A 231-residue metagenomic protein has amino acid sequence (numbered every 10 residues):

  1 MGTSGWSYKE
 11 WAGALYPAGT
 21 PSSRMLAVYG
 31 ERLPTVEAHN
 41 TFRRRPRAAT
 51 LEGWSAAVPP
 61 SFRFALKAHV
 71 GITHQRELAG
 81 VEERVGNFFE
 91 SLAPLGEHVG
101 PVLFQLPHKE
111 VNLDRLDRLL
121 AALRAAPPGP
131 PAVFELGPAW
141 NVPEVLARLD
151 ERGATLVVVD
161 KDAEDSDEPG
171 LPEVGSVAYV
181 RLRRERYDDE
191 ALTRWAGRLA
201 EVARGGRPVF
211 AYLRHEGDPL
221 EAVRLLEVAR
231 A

Functional and structural regions predicted by a protein language model:
G2-A231: Residues lining hydrophobic/aromatic ligand-binding pockets adjacent to catalytic sites
